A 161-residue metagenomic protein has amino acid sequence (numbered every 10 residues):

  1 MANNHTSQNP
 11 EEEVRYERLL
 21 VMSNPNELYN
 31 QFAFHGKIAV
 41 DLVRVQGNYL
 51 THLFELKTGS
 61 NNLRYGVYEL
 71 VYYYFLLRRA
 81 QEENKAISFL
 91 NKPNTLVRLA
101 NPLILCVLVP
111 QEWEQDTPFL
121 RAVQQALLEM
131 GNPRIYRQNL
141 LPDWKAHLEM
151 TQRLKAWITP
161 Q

Functional and structural regions predicted by a protein language model:
M1-Q161: Charged, terminal alpha-helix-loop-beta segments that serve as non-catalytic nucleic-acid engagement and/or assembly
